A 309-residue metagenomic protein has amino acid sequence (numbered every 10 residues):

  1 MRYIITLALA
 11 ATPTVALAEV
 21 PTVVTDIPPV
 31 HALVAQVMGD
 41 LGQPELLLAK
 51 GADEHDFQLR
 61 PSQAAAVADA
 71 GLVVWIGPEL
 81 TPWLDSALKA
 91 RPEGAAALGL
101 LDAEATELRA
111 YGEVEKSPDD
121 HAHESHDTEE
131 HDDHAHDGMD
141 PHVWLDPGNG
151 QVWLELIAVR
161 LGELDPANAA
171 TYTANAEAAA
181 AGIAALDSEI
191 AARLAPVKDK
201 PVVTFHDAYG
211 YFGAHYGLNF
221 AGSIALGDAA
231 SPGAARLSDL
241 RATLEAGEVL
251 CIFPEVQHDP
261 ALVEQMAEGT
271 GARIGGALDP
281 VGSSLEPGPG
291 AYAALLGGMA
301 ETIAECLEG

Functional and structural regions predicted by a protein language model:
M1-I4: Positively charged n-region of N-terminal signal peptides that target proteins for export
E19-G309: Extracytoplasmic metal-acquisition and chelation regions
